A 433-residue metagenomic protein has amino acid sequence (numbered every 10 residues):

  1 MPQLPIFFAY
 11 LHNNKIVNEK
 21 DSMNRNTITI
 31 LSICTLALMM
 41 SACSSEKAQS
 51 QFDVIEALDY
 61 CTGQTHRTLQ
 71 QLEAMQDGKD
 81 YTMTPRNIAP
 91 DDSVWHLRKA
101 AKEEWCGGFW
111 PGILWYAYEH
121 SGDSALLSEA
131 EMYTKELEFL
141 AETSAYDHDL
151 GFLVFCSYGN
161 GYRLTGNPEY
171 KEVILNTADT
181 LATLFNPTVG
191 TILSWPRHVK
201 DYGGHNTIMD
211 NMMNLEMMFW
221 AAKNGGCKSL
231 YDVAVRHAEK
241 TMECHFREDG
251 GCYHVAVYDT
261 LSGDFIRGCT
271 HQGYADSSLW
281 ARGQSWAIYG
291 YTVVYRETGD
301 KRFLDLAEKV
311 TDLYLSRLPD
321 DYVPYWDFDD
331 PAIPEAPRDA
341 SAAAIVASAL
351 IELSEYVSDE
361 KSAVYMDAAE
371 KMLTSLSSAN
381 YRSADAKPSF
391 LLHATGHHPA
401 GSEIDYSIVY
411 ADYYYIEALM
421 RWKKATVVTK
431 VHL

Functional and structural regions predicted by a protein language model:
L4-S22: Short, Lys/Arg-enriched N-terminal segments with co-localized hydrophobic residues within the first ~10-30 amino acids
V17-E19, S44, I208: Intrinsically disordered, low-complexity regulatory regions of eukaryotic regulatory proteins
D21-L31: Bacterial N-terminal signal peptides that target proteins for export
M40-A42: C-terminal motif of bacterial Sec signal peptides marking the signal peptidase cleavage site
K47-L433: Glycan-recognition and catalytic cores of secretory/periplasmic carbohydrate-active enzymes
